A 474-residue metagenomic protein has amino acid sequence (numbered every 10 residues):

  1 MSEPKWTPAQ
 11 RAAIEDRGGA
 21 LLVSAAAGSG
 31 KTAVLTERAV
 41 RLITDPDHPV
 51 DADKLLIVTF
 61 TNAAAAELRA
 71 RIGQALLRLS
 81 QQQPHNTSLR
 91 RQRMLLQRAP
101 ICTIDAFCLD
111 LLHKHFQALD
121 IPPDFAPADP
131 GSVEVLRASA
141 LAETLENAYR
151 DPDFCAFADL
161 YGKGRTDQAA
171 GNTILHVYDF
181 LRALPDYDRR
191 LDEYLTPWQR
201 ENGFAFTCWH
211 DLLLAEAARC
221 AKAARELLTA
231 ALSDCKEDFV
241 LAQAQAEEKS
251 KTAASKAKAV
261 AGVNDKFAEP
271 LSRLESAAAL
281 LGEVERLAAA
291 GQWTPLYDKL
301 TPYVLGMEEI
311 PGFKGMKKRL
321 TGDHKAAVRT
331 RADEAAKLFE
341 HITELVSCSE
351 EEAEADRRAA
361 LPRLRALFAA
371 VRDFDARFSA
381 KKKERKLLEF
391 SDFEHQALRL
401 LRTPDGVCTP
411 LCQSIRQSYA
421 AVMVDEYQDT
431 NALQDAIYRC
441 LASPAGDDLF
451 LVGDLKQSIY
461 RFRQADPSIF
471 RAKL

Functional and structural regions predicted by a protein language model:
K5-A9, I14-E15, A20-S24, T32-V34 (+8 more regions): Conserved helicase NTPase motor core
A26, K54, G171-L388, D447: Conserved ATP-driven helicase/translocase motor core recognized via long, highly charged RecA-like/P-loop NTPase domain
V34-V50: Walker A/P-loop NTP-binding motif
V40-T44, L56-T59, R69-G73: Conserved P-loop/Walker A NTP-binding site and adjacent catalytic elements of P-loop NTPases
A64-L68, C108-L111, L119, S458-R461: Switch/connector loops and helix/strand junctions flanking conserved nucleotide-binding motifs in nucleotide-processing
A64-L96, A118: Conserved helix-turn-beta segment of the N-terminal RecA-like "Helicase ATP-binding" lobe in SF1/SF2 helicases
R93-P100, A118-R189, D323-R329, D333 (+2 more regions): ATP-hydrolysis module of ASCE/P-loop NTPase motor domains, specifically the Walker B Asp-Glu catalytic pair
T103: Cell wall/extracellular polymer interaction/catalysis modules
